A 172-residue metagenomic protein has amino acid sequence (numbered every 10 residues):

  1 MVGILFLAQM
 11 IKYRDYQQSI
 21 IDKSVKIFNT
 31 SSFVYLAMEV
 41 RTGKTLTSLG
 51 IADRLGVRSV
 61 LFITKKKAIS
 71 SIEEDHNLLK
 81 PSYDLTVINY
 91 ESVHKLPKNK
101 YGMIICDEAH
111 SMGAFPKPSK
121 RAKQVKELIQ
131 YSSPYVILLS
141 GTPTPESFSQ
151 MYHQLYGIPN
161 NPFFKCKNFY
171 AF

Functional and structural regions predicted by a protein language model:
F6-Y35: Conserved pre-motif I regulatory segment
K23, G50, R54: Active-site signature of alpha/beta-hydrolase-fold catalytic machinery across serine- and Asp/Cys-nucleophile hydrolases
S31-G50: Walker A/P-loop
G43, S111-P116, P145-E146: Catalytic P-loop NTPase motifs of RecA-like helicase/translocase cores
T45-T47, G56-H76: Conserved Walker A/P-loop ATP-binding site and its immediately adjacent core in helicase/helicase-like ATPase domains
R58, M103, R121-F172: Conserved P-loop NTPase motor "coupling/switch" region that bridges the ATPase
K80-K95: Inter-Walker segment of RecA-like/P-loop motor cores
D107-E108: Walker B catalytic acidic pair
